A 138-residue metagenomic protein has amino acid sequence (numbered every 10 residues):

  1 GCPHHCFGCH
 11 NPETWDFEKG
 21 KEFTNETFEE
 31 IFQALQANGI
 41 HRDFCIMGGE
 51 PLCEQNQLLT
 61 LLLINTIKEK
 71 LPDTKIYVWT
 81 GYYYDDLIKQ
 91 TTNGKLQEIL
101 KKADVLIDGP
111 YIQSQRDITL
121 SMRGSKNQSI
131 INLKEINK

Functional and structural regions predicted by a protein language model:
G1, E50, Y82: Residue-level signal for short, function-critical loop segments
G1-E26: Canonical Radical SAM [4Fe-4S] cluster-binding loop centered on the CxxxCxxC motif and its immediate flanking residues
C9, D43-F44, I76, L106: Hydrophobic residues within beta-strands of alpha/beta enzymes
T14, G49, Y111: Flexible loop residues that form catalytic and substrate-binding hotspots at small-molecule/glycan-binding clefts
K21-G39: Glycine-rich, highly charged phosphate/nucleotide-binding loops
T24-T27, Q57-I64, Q90-Q97: Charged helix-capping and loop-helix junction motifs
Q36-G39, T66-K75, G81-K138: Auxiliary Fe-S-binding modules of radical SAM enzymes
H41-I67: Conserved glycine-rich "GG(E/T)P / GGGxP" loop and the immediately following alpha-helix in the radical SAM core
